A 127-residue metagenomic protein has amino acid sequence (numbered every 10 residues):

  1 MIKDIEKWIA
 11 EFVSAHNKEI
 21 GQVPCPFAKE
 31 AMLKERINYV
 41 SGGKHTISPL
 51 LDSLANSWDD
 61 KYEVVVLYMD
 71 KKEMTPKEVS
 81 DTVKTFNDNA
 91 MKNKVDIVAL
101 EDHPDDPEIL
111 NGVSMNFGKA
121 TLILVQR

Functional and structural regions predicted by a protein language model:
M1-R127: Expand to "…catalyze enediolate/carbanion chemistry for C-C bond making/breaking, isomerization, decarboxylation
